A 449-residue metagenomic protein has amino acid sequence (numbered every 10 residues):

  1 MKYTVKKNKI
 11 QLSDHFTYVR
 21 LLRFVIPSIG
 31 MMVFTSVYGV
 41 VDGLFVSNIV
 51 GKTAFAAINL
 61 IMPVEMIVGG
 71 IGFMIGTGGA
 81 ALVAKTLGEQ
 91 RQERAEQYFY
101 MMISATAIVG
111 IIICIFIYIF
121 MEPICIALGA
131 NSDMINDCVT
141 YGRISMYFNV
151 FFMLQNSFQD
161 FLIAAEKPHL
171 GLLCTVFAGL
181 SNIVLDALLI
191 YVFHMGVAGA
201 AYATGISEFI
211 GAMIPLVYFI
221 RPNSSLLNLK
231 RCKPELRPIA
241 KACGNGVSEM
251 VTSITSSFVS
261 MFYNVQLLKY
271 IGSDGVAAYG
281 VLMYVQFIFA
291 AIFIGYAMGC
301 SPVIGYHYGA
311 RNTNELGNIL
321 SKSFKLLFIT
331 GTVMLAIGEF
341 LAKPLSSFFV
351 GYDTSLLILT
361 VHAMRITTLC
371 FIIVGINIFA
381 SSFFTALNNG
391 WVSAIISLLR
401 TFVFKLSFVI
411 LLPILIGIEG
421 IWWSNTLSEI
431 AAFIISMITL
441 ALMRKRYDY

Functional and structural regions predicted by a protein language model:
M1-V25, V83-F148, V192-V247, I304-C370 (+1 more regions): Short alpha-helical transmembrane segments in multi-pass integral membrane proteins
S13-V50, P63-G78, L82, T86 (+6 more regions): N-terminal transmembrane alpha-helices
R23-D42, I144, Q155, A178 (+5 more regions): Transmembrane helical elements of multi-pass membrane transporters/channels
V37-F55, C125-S132, L188-M195, S257-I288 (+3 more regions): Helix-terminus/linker motif at the lipid-water interface of multi-pass membrane proteins
G43, K52-F55, Q92, M121 (+6 more regions): Membrane-helix interface/capping residues of multi-pass secondary transporters
F55-I115, F152-G171, A278-A342, V374-I396: Small-residue-rich hydrophobic transmembrane alpha-helices
I67-G70, N182-A187, A212-L216, F287-A291 (+3 more regions): Hydrophobic transmembrane alpha-helices of multi-pass small-molecule transporters
G76, I144-I163, C174-N182, A200-M213 (+4 more regions): Short runs within selected transmembrane alpha-helices of multi-pass transporters and secretion channels
